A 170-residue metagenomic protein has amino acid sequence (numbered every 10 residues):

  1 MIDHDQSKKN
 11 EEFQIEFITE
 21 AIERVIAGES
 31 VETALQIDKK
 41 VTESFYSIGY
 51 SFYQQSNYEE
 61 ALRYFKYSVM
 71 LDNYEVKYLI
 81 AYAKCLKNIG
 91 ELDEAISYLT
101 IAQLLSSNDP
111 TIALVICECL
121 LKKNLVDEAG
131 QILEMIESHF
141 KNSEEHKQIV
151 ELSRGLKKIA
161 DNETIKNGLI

Functional and structural regions predicted by a protein language model:
A21, G28-S44: TPR-adjacent "capping" and linker segments in tetratricopeptide-repeat scaffold/adaptor proteins
A34, S68, I101-A102, M135-H139: Canonical positions in the second alpha-helix
K39-S106: Alpha-helical adaptor scaffolds
S47, A81, V115, I149-L152 (+1 more regions): Canonical tetratricopeptide repeat
Q54, N88, K122, L156-I159 (+1 more regions): Register position in tetratricopeptide repeats
I96-A102, A129-I136, N167-I170: Alpha-helical repeat scaffolds
L121-E144, E151-K158: TPR/TPR-like (Sel1-like) alpha-helical repeat modules
